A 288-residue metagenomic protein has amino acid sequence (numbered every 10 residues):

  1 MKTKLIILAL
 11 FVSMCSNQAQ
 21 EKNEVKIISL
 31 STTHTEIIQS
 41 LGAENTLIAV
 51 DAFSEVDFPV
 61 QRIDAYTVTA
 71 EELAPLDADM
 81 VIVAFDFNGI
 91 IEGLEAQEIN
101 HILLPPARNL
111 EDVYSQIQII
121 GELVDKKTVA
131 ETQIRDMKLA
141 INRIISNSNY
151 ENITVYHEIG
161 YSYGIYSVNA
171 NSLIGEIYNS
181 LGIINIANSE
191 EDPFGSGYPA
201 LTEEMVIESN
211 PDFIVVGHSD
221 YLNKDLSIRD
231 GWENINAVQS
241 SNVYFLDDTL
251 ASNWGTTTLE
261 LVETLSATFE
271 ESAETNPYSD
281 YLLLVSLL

Functional and structural regions predicted by a protein language model:
K4-M14: Sec-dependent N-terminal signal peptides
V12-N23: Bacterial Sec-dependent signal peptides at the C-terminal "C-region" and cleavage site
N23-L41, V129-L181, D280-L287: Basic- and aromatic-lined ligand-binding clefts that recognize polyanionic substrates
V25-K26, L30, E111-D125, E131 (+4 more regions): Structured C-terminal subdomain patch of bacterial secreted/periplasmic proteins
K26-N88, I183-I186: A short, structured surface patch at a secondary-structure boundary
D51, Q61, L173-G197, N242-F245: His/Asp/Glu-enriched short active-site or ligand-binding loop at hydrolase and phosphoryl-transfer sites
F53-V56, D86, I91-I119, L123: Flexible loop/hinge segments that line or gate small-molecule binding clefts
A65, T69-V83, I99, P199-V216: Proline-aspartate-enriched helix->loop->beta-strand connector
